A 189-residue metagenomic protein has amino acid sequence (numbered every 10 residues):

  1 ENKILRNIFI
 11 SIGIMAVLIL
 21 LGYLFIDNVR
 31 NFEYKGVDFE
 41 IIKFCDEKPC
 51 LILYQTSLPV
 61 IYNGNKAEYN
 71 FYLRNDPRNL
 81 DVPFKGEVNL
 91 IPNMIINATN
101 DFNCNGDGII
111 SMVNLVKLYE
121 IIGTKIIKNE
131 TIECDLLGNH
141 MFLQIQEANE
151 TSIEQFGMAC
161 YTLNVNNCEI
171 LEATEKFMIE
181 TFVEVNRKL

Functional and structural regions predicted by a protein language model:
E1-K3: N-terminal Lys/Arg-rich, disordered targeting/topogenic segments
R6-F25: Hydrophobic membrane-insertion alpha-helices, especially the h-region of bacterial N-terminal signal peptides
Y23-K35: Short, charged/polar N-terminal "headpieces" of proteins
E33-Y34, D38-L189: Long, low-hydrophobicity ectodomains and other hydrophilic envelope-associated domains
